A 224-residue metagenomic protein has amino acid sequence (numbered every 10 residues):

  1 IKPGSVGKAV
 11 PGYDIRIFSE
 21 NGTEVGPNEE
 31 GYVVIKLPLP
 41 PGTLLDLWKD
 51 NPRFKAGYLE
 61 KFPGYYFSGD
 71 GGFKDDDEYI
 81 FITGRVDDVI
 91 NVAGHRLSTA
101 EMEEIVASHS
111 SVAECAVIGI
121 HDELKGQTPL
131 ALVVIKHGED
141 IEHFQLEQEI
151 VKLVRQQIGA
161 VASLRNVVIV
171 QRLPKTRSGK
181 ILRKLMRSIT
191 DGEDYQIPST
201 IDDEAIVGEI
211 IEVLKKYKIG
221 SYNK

Functional and structural regions predicted by a protein language model:
I1-Y79, V86-V89, M102: Conserved AMP-binding/adenylate-forming
S5, T43, R53, E149 (+3 more regions): Exposed alpha-helical structural elements
I15, I35, L39, G64 (+4 more regions): AMP-binding/adenylate-forming catalytic core of the ANL superfamily
N21-G22, L124-T128, L164, V170-G192: Flexible lysine-rich "adenylation lid" loop at the C-terminal edge of ANL adenylation domains
P52, P63, S111, G159 (+3 more regions): Generic structural signal for secondary-structure transition and capping sites
I189-K224: Acidic/polar alpha-helix N-cap and adjacent early helical turns within long charge-rich amphipathic helices/linkers
